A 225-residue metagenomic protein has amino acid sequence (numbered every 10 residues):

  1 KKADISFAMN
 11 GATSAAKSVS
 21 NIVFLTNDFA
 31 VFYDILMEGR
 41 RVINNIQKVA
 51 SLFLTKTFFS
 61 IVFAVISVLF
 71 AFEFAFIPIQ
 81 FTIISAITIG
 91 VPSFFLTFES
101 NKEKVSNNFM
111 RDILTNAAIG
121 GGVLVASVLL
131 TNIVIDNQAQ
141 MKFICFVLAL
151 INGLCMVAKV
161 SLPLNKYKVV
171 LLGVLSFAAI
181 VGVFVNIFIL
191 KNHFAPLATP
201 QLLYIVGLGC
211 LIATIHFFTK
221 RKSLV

Functional and structural regions predicted by a protein language model:
K1-A3: Acidic, divalent-metal-coordinating active-site segment for phosphoryl/phosphodiester hydrolysis, typified by short
A8-K168, A179-F188: Membrane-embedded transport module
Q138, V185-L203: Extracellular/periplasmic helix-loop-helix junctions in multi-pass membrane proteins
F146-A149, A198-T214: Small-residue-rich transmembrane alpha-helices that serve as helix-helix interface/gating elements in multipass
S161-L164, I215-V225: Membrane-interface capping segments at transmembrane-helix boundaries
V169-L175: C-terminal active-site/capping subdomain that shapes the small-molecule cofactor and substrate pocket of enzyme
